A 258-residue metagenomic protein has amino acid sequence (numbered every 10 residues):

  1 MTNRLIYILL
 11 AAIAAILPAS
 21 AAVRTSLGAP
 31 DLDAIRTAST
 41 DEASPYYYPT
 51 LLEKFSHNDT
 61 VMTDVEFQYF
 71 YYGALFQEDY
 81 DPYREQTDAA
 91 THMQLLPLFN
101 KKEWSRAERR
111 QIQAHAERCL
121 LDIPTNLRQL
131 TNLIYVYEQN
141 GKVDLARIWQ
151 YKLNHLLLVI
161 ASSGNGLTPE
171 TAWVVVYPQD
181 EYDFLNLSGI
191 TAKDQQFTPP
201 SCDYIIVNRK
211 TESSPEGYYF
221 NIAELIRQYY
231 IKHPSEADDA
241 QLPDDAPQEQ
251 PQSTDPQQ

Functional and structural regions predicted by a protein language model:
M1-G28: Bacterial Sec-dependent N-terminal signal peptides
A22-R109, T171-Q258: N-terminal alpha-helical interaction modules that lie
E108, H115-A116, W149: Alpha-helical solenoid repeat scaffolds, predominantly canonical TPR units
R118-C119, L153: Canonical positions in the second alpha-helix
L127-R128, H155-T168: Boundary/linker segments of alpha-helical solenoid repeat arrays
R128-Q129, V136: The tetratricopeptide repeat
E138-A161: TPR/TPR-like (Sel1-like) alpha-helical repeat modules
